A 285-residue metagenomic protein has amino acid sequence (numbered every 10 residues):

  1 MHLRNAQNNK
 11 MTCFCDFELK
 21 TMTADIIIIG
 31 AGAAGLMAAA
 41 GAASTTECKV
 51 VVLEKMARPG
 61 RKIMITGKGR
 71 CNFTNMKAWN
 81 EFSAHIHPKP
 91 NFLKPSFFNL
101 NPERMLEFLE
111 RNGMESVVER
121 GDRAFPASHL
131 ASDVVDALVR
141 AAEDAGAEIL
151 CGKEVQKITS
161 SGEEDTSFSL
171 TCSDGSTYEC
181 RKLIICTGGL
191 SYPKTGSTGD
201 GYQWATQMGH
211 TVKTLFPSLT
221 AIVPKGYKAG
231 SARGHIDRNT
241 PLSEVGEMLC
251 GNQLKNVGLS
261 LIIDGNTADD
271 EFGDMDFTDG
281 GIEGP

Functional and structural regions predicted by a protein language model:
C13-C15: Cysteine-centered motifs
A24-V52: N-terminal Rossmann-like FAD-binding beta1-loop-alpha1 element of flavoenzymes
I29, I65, I185-C186: Redox-cofactor binding/interface segments in oxidoreductases and associated redox assembly factors
C48-V50, S116, L183: Hydrophobic anchor at the start of a short beta-strand that flanks the dinucleotide cofactor-binding loop
K55-E148, K153: Conserved N-terminal/central alpha/beta ligand/cofactor-binding core
D133, A137-P285: Predominantly flavin-linked oxidoreductase catalytic cores and closely associated redox partners
